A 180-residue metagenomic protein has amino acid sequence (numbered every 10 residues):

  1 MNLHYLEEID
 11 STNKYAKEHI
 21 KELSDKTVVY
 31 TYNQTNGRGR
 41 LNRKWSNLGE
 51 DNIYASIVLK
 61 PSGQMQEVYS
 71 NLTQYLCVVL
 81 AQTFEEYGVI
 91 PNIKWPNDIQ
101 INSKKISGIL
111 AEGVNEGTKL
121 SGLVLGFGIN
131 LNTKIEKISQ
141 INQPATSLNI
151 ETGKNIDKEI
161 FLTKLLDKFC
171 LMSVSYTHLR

Functional and structural regions predicted by a protein language model:
M1-E86, S107: N-terminal lobe of the biotin/lipoate ligase/transferase fold
Y30-Y32, S56, K94, L110-E112 (+1 more regions): Short beta-strand segments
L76, Q82-T118, G128: Acidic (Asp/Glu) carboxylate-rich active-site/surface patches
K104, T118-K119, T133, G153 (+1 more regions): Catalytic/RNA-binding core of pseudouridine synthases
T118-N149: Short, acidic (Asp/Glu-rich) active-site segment that either coordinates a divalent metal cofactor
T177-H178: Conserved small/polar residues in nucleotide/adenosyl-binding loops
